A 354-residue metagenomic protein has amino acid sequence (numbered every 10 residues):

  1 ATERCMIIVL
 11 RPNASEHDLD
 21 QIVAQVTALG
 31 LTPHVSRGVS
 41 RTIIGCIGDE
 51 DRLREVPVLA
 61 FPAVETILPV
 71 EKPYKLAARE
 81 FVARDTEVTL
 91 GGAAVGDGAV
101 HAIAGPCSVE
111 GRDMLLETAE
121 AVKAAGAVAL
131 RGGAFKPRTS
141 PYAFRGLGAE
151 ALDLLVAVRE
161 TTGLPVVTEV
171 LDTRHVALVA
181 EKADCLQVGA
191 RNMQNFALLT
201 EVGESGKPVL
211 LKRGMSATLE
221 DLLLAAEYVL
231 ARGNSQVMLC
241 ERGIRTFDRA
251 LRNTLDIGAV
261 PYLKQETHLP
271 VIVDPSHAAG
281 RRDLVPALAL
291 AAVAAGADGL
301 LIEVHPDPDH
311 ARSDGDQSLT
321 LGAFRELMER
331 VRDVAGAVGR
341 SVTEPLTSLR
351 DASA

Functional and structural regions predicted by a protein language model:
A1-A102, S353: Non-catalytic terminal accessory/regulatory regions of metabolic enzymes
R11, L147, T162-H175, D184-A197 (+4 more regions): Catalytic beta/alpha-barrel core
P12-N13, A99-E117, S140-G146, P165-E169 (+3 more regions): Active-site mouth loops of central-metabolism enzymes
R79-R84, S140-L154, T173-V176, A190-K207 (+3 more regions): Active-site-adjacent beta->alpha loops and helix N-cap segments on the catalytic face of soluble alpha/beta enzymes
V88-C107, A134-P141, K264-V273: N-terminal small/glycine-rich loop or linker at the start of catalytic domains across soluble metabolic enzymes
L90, G203-V304: Catalytic alpha/beta core domains of metabolic enzymes, predominantly
R131-A149, H305-S318: Glycine-rich, proline-tolerant flexible connector loops at the mouths of alpha/beta enzymes
F144-T168, E201-P208, I257-V271, Q317-R340: Alpha-helix-loop-beta-strand connector modules within alpha/beta enzyme cores
